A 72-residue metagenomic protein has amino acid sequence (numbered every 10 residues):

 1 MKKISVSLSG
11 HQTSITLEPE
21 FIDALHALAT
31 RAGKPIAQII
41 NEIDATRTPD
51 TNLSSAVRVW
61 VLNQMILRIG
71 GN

Functional and structural regions predicted by a protein language model:
M1-T16: Short Lys/Arg-rich basic patches
K2-K3, K34, R47, R58: Basic side chains
E20-A32, I36-Q38, E42-A45: Surface-exposed, Lys/Arg-rich phosphate-binding patches that contact polyanionic backbones
T48-N72: C-terminal structural segments of small proteins and small subunits
